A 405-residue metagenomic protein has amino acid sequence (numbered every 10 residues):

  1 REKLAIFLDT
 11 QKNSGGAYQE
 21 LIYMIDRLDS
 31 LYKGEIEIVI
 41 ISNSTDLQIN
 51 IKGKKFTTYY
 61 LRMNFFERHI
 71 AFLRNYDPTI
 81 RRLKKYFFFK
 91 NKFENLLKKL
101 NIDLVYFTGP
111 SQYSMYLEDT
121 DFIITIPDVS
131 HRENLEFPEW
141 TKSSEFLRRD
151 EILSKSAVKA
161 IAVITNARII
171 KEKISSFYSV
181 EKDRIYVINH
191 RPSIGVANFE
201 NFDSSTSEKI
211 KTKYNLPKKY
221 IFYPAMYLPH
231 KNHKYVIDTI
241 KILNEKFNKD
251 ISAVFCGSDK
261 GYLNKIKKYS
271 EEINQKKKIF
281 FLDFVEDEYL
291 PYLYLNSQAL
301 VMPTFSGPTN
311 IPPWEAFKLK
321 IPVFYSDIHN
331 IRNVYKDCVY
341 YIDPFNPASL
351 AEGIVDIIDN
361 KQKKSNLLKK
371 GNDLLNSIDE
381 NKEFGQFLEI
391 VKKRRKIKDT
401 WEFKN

Functional and structural regions predicted by a protein language model:
R1-N405: Carbohydrate transferase catalytic cores enriched for Leloir-type hexosyltransferases
